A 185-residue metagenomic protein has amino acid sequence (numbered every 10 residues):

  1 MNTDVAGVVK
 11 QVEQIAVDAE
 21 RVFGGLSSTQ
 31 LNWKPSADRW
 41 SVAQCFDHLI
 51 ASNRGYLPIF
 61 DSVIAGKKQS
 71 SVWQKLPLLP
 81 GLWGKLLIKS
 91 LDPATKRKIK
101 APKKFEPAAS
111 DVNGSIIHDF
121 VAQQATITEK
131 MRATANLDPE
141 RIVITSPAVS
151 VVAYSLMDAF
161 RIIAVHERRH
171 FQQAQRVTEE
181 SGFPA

Functional and structural regions predicted by a protein language model:
M1-V17: Extreme N-terminal tail/first-helix region
M1-V5, A109, V149-L156: A short, mixed-charge helix-start or loop-turn motif at secondary-structure junctions
V5, A43, N113-G114, A159: Active-site rim elements
I15, A19-V22, Y56, F120-Q123 (+1 more regions): Amphipathic alpha-helices that form helix-helix packing interfaces
G25: Conserved catalytic core of Hanks-type protein kinase domains
Q30-W33: Short, charged helix-helix connector/hinge segments
P35-I88, A125-A133, L137-A185: Short, contiguous alpha-helical
L82-D138: Acidic/histidine-rich alpha-helical segments that form the ligand environment of transition-metal centers
